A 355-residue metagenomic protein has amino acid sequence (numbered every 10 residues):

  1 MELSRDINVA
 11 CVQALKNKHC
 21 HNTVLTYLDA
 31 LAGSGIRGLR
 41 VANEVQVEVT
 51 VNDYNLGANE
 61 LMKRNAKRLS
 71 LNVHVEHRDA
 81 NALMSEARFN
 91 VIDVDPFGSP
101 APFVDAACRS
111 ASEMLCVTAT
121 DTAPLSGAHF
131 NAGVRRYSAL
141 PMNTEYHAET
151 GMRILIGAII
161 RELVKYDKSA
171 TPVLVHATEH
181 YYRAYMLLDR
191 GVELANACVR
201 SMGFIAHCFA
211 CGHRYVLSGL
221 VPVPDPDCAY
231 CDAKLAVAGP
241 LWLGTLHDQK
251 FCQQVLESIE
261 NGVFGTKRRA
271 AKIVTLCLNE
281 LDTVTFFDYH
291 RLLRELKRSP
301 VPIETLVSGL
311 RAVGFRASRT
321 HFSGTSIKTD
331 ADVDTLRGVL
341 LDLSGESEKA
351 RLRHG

Functional and structural regions predicted by a protein language model:
M1-G355: SAM-dependent transferase fold signal centered on methyltransferase-like domains, encompassing both Class I
